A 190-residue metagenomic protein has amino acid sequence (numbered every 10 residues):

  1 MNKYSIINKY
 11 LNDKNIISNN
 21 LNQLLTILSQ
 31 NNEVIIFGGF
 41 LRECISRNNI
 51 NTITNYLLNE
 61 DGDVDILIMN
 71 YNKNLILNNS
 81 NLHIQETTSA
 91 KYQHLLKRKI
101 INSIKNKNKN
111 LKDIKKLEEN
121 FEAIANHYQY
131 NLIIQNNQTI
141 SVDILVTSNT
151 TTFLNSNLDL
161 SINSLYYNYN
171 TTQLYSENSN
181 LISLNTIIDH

Functional and structural regions predicted by a protein language model:
M1-H190: Catalytic cores of the polymerase beta-like nucleotidyltransferase superfamily and closely associated nucleotide
